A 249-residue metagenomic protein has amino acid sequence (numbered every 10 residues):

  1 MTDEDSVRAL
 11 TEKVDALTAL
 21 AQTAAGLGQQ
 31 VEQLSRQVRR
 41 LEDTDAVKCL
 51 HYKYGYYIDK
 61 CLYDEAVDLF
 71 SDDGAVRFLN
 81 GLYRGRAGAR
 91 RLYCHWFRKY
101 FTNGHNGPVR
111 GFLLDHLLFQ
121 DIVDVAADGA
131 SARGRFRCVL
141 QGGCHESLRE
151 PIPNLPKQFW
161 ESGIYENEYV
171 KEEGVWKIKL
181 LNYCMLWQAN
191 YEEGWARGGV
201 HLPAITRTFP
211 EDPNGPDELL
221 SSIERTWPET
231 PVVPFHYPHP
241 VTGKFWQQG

Functional and structural regions predicted by a protein language model:
T2-D45, I152-P156, E172-G249: Terminal "cap-and-tail" regions of soluble proteins that handle hydrophobic small molecules
D43-D59: Short, aromatic-enriched amphipathic alpha-helices that serve as compact interaction elements
D45, F112-L114, Q158-W160: Transmembrane beta-barrel outer-membrane domains
Y54, Y63, F136-R137, W160 (+3 more regions): Tryptophan-centric aromatic hotspots in well-structured domains and transmembrane helices
I58-C61, A66-V67, E166-E168: Conserved beta-strand->loop/alpha-helix structural units within folded catalytic cores of enzymes with alpha/beta
Y63-C144: A solvent-exposed, acidic/Ser-Thr-rich amphipathic alpha-helical stretch
G107-G111, E150-K157: Short, P/G- and charge-enriched loop/turn segments at secondary-structure junctions
L118-V123, I164-V170: Hydrophobic/aromatic beta-strand elements that line small-molecule binding cavities or substrate pockets in beta-rich
